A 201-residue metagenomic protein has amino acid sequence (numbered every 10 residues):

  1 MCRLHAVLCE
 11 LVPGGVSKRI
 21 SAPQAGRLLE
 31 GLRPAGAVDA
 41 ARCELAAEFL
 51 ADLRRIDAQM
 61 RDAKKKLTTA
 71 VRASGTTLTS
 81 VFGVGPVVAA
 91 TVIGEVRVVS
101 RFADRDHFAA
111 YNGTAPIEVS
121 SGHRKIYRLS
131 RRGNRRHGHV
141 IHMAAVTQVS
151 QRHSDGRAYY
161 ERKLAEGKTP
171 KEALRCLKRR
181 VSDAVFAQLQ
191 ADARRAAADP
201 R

Functional and structural regions predicted by a protein language model:
M1-R201: A detector of single, family-specific signature residues that are central to catalytic or substrate-handling motifs
